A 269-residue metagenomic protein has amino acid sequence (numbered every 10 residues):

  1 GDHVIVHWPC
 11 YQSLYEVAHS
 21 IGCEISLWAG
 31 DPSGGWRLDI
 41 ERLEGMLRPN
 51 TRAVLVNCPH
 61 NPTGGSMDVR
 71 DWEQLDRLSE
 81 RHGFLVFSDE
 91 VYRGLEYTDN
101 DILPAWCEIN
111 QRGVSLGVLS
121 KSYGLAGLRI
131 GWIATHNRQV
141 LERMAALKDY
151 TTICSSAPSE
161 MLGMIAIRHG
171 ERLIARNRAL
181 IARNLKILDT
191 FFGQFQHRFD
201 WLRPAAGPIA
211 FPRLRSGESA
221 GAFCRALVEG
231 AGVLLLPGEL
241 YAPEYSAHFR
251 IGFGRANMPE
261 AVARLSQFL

Functional and structural regions predicted by a protein language model:
G1-A18: Conserved PLP-anchoring active-site segment centered on the Schiff-base-forming lysine
G1-H3, G113, G217-G221: Phosphate-binding glycine-rich loop
D2, C23, R81-L85, Q111: A short helix->loop->beta-strand "cap" motif at the edges of active sites that frequently abuts
I21, R81-H82, F195, A231: Helix C-cap/helix->beta junction micro-motif
P32-D101: Active-site phosphate-binding strand-loop segment of PLP-dependent enzymes
E41-G45, A226-L235, Y241-L269: PLP-dependent enzyme catalytic core of the Aspartate aminotransferase-like
C107-A182, D189-F191, A263: Conserved core segment of the aminotransferase class I/II
M164, A179-D189, D200-L214, Y245: Conserved glycine-rich beta-strand-loop-beta hairpin in the small C-terminal domain of fold type I
